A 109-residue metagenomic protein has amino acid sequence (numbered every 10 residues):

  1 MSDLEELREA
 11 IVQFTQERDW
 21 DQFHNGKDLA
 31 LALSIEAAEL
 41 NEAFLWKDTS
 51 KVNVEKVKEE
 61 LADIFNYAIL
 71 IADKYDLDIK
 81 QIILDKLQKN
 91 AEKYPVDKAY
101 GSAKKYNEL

Functional and structural regions predicted by a protein language model:
M1-L109: Flexible "arm" and connector segments at domain edges
